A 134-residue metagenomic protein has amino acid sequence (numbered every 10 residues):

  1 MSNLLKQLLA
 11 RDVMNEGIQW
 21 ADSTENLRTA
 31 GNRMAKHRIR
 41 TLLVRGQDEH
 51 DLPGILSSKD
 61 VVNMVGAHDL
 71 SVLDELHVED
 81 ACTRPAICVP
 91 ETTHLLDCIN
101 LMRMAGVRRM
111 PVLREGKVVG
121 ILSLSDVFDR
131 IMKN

Functional and structural regions predicted by a protein language model:
M1-N134: Tandem CBS (Cystathionine beta-synthase) repeat/Bateman regulatory domains
